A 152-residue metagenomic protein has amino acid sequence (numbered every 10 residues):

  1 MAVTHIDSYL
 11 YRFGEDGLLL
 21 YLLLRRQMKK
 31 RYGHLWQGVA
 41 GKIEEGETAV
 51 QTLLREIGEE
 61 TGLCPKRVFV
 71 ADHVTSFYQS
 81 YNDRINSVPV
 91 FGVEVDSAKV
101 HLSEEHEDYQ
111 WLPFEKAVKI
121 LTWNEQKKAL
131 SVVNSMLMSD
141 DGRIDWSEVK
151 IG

Functional and structural regions predicted by a protein language model:
M1-Q37: N-terminal strand-loop-strand
L10-R12, V90-E94, P113: Short, well-ordered beta-strand micro-motif
D16, A98-H101: Short helix-loop capping/hinge motifs at secondary-structure junctions, enriched in acidic/polar residues
Q37, I85, W111: Short aromatic/basic micro-patch
G38-D72: The catalytic Nudix box helix
G62-K99: Active-site segment of metal-dependent pyrophosphate-handling enzymes, primarily the Nudix hydrolase catalytic core
H101-V133: NUDIX/MutT-family hydrolases
E125-G152: Charged phosphate-binding loop/patch that engages nucleotide di/tri-phosphates or the phosphate backbone of nucleic
